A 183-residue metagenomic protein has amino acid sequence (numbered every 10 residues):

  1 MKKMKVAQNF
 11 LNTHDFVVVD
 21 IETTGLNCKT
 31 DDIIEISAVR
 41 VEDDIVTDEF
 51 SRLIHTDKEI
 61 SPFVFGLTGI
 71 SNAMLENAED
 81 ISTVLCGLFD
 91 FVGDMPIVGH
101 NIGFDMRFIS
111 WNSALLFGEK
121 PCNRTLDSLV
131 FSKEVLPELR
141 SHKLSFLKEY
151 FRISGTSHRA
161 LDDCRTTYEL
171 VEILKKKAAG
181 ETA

Functional and structural regions predicted by a protein language model:
M1-L11, L170-A183: Acidic two-metal-ion nuclease catalytic site recognized across multiple nuclease folds, prominently DnaQ/RNase D-T
K2-N123, P137-H158: Conserved non-catalytic scaffold segment of RNase H-like nuclease domains
I45-T47, S128-F131, L174: A short, structure-level motif marking secondary-structure boundaries and short turns
F108, V130, T166-Y168: Hydrophobic side chains within alpha-helical segments
K120-S132: Conserved beta-strand -> loop -> alpha-helix junction used to position metal-binding or nucleic-acid-contacting
V135, S154, L174-K177: Change "in soluble alpha/beta enzymes" to "in soluble alpha/beta proteins
A160-I173: Acidic, divalent-metal-coordinating active-site segment for phosphoryl/phosphodiester hydrolysis, typified by short
